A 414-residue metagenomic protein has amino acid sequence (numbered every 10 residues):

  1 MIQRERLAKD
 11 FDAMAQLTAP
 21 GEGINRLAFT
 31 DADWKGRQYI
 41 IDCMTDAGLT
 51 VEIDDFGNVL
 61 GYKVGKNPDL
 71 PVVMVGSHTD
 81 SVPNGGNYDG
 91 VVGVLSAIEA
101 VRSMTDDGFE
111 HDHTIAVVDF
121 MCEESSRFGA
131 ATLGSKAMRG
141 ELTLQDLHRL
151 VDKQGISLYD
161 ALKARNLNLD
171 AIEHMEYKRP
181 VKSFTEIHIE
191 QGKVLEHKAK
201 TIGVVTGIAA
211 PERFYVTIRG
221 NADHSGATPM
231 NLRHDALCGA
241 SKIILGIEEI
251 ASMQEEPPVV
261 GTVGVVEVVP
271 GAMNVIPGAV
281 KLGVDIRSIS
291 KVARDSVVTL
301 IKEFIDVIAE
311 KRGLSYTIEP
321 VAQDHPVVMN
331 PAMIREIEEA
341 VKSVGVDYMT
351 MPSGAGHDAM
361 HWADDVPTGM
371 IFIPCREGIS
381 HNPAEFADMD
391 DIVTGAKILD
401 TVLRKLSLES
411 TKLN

Functional and structural regions predicted by a protein language model:
M1-I24, V64, V275-I276: N-terminal hydrophobic or amphipathic helices/low-complexity stretches enriched in small/hydrophobic/Pro/Gly
L7-L17, G76-S77, Y348-I398: Zn-dependent metallopeptidase/amidohydrolase metal-coordination segment
A19-V64: A non-catalytic alpha/beta surface segment that caps or lines the substrate-entry region of metallo-dependent hydrolase
L27-F29, T262-G271, G283-I289, S315-I334 (+1 more regions): A short beta-alpha structural unit
I41-T45, T50, L60-K163, M389-T394: Active-site metal-coordination/substrate-binding segment of hydrolases, especially metallo-dependent peptidases
V75, N84-E124, E212-I218, H224 (+3 more regions): Alpha-helical metal-binding/catalytic segments enriched in His/Glu/Asp
C122-E123, G129-K291: Midchain, well-structured core segments that form catalytic/ion-binding scaffolds
I208, H224, T228-M253, V298 (+2 more regions): His/Asp/Glu-rich mid-to-C-terminal helical/loop segments that flank catalytic regions of hydrolases
